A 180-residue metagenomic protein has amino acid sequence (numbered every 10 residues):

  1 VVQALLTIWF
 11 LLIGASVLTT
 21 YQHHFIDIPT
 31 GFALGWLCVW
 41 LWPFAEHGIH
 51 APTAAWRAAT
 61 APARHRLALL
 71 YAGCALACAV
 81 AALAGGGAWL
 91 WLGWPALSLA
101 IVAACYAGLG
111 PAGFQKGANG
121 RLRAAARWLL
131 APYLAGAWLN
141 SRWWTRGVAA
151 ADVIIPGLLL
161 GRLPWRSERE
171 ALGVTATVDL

Functional and structural regions predicted by a protein language model:
V1-A59: Membrane-embedded catalytic cores of phosphoryl/pyrophosphoryl-handling enzymes
L6-W9, H24, V39, A96-A107 (+1 more regions): Broad hydrophobic/π-residue packing in well-ordered secondary structure
G14-S16, G31, G35, P95-C105 (+2 more regions): Small-side-chain structural scaffolding
A58-L67: Juxtamembrane/start-of-transmembrane alpha-helix segments at the extracytoplasmic/lumenal side of membrane anchors
R66-G147: RNA-binding accessory domains that recognize and position tRNA/RNA substrates
W138-L180: Cysteine-based protein phosphatase catalytic domain of the PTP/DSP
